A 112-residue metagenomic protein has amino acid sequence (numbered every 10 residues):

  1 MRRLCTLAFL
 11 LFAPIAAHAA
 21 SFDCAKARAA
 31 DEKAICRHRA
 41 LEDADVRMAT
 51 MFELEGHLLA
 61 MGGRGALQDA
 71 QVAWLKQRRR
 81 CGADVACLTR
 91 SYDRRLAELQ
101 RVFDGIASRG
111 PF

Functional and structural regions predicted by a protein language model:
L4-I15: Sec-dependent N-terminal signal peptides
A17-F112: N-terminal alpha-helical modules
